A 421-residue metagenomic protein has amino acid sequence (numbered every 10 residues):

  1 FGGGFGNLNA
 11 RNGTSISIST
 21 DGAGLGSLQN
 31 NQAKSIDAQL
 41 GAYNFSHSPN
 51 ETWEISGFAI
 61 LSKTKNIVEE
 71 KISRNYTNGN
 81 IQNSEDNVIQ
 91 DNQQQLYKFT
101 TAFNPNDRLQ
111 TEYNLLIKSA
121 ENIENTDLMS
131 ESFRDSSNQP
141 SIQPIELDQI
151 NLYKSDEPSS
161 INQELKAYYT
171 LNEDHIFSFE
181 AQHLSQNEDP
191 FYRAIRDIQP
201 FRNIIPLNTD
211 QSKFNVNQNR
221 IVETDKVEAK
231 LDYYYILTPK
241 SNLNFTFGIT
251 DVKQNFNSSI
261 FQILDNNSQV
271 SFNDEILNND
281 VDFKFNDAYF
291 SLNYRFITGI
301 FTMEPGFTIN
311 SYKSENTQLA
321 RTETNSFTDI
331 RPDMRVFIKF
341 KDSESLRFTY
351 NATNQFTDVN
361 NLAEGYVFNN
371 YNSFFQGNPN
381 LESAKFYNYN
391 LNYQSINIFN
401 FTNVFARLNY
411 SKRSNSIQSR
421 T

Functional and structural regions predicted by a protein language model:
F1-F133, I150-F191, V227, L231-V252 (+8 more regions): Membrane-proximal, glycine/serine-rich, low-complexity loop/turn segments characteristic of large bacterial
F5, S17-S19, I72-N80, K118 (+7 more regions): Flexible, surface-exposed loop regions and adjacent strand-edge segments of Gram-negative outer-membrane beta-barrel
A23-Q29, G79-E85, Q143-N151, N162-Q163 (+7 more regions): Extracytoplasmic loops and strand-loop junctions of Gram-negative outer membrane beta-barrel proteins
N114-N151, S178-R220, G248-L277: Surface-exposed, low-complexity loop segments enriched in small/polar and acidic residues
F214-E304, Q318-R321, F337-K341: Outer-membrane beta-barrel transmembrane domain signature of Gram-negative proteins, especially the mid-to-C-terminal
S414-T421: Surface-exposed, extracytoplasmic segments of Gram-negative outer-membrane nutrient-acquisition systems
